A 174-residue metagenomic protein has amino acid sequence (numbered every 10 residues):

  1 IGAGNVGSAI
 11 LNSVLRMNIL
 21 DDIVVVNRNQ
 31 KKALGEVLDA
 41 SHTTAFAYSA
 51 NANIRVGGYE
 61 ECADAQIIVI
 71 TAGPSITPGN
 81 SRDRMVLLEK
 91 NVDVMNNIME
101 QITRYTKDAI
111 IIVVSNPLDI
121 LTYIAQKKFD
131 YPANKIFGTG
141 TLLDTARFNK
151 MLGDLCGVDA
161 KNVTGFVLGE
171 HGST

Functional and structural regions predicted by a protein language model:
I1-E36: NAD(P)+-binding Rossmann beta1-loop-alpha1 motif at the extreme N-terminus of oxidoreductases
G4-N5, G73-P74, S115-D119: Short glycine-enriched loops at secondary-structure junctions
V6-L11, P78, D119-Y123: Short glycine/serine/threonine-rich phosphate/pyrophosphate-binding segments that cradle anionic phosphate groups
L15-R16, H42, A125-N134, G153-G157: Short, surface-exposed basic-aromatic patches at helix termini and helix-loop junctions that form
V26-A65: Conserved N-terminal Rossmann-fold NAD(P) cofactor-binding segment
S49-D108: Rossmann-like NAD(P)-binding element
D83-N149: Rossmann-like NAD(P)(H) cofactor-binding subdomain of soluble oxidoreductases
A146-T174: Substrate/ligand-engaging "lid" and interaction regions
